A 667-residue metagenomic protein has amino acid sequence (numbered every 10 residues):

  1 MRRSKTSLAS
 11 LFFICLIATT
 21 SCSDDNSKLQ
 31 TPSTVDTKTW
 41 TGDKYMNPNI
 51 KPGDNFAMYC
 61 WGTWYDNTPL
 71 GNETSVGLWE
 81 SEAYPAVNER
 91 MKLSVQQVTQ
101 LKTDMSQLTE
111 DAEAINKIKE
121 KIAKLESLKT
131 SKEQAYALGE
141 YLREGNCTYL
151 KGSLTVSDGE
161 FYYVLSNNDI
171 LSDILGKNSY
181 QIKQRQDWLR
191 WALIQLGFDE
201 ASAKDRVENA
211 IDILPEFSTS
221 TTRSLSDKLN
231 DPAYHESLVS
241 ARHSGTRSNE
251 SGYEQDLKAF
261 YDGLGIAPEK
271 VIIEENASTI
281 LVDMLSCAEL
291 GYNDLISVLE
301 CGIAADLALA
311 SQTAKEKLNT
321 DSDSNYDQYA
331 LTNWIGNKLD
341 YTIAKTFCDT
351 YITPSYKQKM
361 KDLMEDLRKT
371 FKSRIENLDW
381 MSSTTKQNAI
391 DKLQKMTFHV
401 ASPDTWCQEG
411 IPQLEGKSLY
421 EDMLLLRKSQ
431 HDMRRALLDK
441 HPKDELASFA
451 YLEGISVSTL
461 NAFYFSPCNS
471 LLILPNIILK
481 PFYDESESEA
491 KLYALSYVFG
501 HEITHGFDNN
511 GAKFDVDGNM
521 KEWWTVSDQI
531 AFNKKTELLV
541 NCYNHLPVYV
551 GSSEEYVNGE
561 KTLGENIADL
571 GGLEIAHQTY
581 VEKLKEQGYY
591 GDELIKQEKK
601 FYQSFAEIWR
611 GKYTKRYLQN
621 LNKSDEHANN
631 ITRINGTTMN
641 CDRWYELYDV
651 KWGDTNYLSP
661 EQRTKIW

Functional and structural regions predicted by a protein language model:
M1-A9: Bacterial N-terminal signal peptides that target proteins for export
L8, S33, R247, G336 (+3 more regions): Intrinsically disordered, low-complexity linker/terminal regions across diverse proteins
L8-L16: Sec-dependent N-terminal signal peptides
C15-V35: Bacterial Sec-dependent N-terminal signal peptides
P32-W61: N-terminal module-boundary/linker segments of secreted carbohydrate-active enzymes
K51-D54, Y59-T109, I115: Active-site-surrounding "flap" and adjacent substrate/cofactor-binding loops of secreted or lumenal enzymes, prototyped
N72-V95, E200-T219, A494-V498, E598-Y602: Short secondary-structure subsegments characteristic of cysteine-rich extracellular domains
R90-D366: Noncatalytic, helix-rich "gating/capping" subdomain that lines the substrate-entry/channel surface of large enzyme
